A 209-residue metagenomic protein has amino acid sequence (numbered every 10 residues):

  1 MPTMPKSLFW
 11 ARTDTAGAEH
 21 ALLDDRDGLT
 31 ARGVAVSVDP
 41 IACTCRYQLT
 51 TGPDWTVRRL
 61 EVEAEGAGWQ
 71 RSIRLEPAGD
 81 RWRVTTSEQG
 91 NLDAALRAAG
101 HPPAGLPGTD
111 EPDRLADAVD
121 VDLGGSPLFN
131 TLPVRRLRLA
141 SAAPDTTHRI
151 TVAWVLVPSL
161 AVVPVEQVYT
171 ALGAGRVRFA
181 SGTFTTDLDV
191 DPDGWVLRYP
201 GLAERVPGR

Functional and structural regions predicted by a protein language model:
P2-P53, V57: N-terminal ordered "arm"
P2-R26, P77, R81-A174: Solvent-exposed helix/loop surface patches that form functional interfaces
T15-A16, A42-T44, A67-G68, V162 (+1 more regions): Short solvent-exposed loop/turn micro-motifs enriched in small/polar/acidic residues
H20-L23, C45-T50, I73-L75, E166-Y169 (+1 more regions): Hydrophobic/aromatic beta-strand elements that line small-molecule binding cavities or substrate pockets in beta-rich
D24-L29, T50-V57, E76-R81, L172-G175 (+1 more regions): Short, solvent-exposed coil/turn segments at beta-strand boundaries
A35-V36, E61-E65, T86-E88, A180-G182 (+1 more regions): Beta-turn initiation residues at beta-strand->coil junctions
P40-R97: Hydrophobic/aromatic-rich structural module bridging two neighboring secondary-structure elements via a short loop
V177-R209: C-terminal structured interaction module
